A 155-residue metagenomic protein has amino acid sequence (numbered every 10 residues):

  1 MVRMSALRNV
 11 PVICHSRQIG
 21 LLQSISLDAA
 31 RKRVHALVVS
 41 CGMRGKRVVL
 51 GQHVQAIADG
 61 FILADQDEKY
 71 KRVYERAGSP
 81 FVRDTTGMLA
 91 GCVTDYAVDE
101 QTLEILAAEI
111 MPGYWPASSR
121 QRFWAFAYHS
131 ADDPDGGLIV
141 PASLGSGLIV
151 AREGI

Functional and structural regions predicted by a protein language model:
M1-I155: Peripheral interaction segments used for macromolecular assembly
